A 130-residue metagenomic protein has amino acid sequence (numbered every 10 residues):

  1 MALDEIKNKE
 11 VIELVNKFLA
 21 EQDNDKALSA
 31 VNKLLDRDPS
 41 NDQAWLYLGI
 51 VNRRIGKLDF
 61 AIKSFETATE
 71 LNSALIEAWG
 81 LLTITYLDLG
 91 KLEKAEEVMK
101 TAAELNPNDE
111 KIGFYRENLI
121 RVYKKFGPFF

Functional and structural regions predicted by a protein language model:
K7-R37: Alpha-helical segment of the N-proximal tetratricopeptide repeat
N8, D42-Q43, I76-E77, E110: Helix-start (N-cap) detector for alpha-helical repeat units in TPR-like alpha-solenoids, especially tetratricopeptide
A20-S29, I55-T67, L89-T101, Y123-F130: Structural signature of tandem alpha-helical TPR/SEL1-like repeats, specifically the intra-repeat loop/turn
K33-D36, E66-E70, A103-E104: Conserved structural position within tetratricopeptide repeats
Y47, L81, Y115-N118: Canonical tetratricopeptide repeat
